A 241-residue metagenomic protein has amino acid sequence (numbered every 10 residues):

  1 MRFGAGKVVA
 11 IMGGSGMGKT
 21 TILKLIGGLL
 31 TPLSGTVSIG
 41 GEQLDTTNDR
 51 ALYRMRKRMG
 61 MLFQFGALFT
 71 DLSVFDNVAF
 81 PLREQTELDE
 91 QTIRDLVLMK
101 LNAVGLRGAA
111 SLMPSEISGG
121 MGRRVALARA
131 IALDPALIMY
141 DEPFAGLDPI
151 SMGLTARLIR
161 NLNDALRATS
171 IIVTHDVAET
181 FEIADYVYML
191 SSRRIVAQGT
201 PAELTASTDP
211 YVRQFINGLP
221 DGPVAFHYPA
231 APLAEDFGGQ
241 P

Functional and structural regions predicted by a protein language model:
M12-G14: The feature captures the beta-strand-to-loop junction immediately N-terminal to the Walker
G27: Helix-to-loop junction immediately C-terminal to a conserved catalytic motif
E42-Q43, E90-G108: Conserved ABC ATPase "signature" region
M113-I117, M121: Conserved ABC ATPase signature
D134: Conserved catalytic motifs of ABC-family nucleotide-binding domains
